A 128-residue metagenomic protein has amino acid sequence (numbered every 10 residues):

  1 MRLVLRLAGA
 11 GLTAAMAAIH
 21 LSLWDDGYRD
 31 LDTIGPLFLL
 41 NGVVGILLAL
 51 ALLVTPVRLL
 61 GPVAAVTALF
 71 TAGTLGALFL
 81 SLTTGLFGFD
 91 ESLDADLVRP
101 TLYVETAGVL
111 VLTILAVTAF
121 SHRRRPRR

Functional and structural regions predicted by a protein language model:
M1-R128: Membrane-interface extramembranous regions
